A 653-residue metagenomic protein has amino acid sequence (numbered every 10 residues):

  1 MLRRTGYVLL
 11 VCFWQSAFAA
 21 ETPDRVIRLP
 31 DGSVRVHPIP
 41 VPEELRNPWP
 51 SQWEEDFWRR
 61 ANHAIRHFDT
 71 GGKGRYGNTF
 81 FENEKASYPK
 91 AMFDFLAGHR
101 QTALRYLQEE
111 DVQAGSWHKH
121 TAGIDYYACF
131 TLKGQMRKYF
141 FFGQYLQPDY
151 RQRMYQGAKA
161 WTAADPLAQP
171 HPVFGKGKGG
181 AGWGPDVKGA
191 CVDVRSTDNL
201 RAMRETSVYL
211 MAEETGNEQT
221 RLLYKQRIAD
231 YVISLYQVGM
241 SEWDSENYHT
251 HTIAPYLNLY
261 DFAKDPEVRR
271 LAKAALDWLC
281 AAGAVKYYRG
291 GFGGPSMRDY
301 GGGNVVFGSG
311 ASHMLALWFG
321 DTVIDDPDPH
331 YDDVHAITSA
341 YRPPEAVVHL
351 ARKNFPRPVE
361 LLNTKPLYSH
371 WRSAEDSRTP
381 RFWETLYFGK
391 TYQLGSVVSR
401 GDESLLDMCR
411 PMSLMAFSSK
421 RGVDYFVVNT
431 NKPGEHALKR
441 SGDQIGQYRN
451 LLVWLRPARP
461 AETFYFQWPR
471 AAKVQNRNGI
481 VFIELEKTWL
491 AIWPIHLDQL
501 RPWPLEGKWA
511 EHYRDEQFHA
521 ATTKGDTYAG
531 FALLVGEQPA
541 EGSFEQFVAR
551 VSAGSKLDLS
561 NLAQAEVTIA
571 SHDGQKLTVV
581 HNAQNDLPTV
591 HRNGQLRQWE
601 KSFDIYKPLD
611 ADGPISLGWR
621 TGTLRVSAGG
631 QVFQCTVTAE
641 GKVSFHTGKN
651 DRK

Functional and structural regions predicted by a protein language model:
T5-S16: Bacterial N-terminal signal peptides
E21-T197, M203, D321-K653: Ser/Thr/Asn(+Pro)-rich, low-complexity disordered segments
M92-L96, M136-F141, T206-E213, A254-F262: Short glycine/serine- and small hydrophobic-enriched flexible loop segments
A103-L104, T220-Y224, R269-A272: Solenoid-repeat scaffolds in large eukaryotic assemblies
I124-D125, T197, E242-H249: A glycine-rich, coil/turn loop motif that links secondary-structure elements
A181-C191, A229-D244: Acidic/His metal-coordination segments adjacent to aromatic residues that form catalytic metal sites in metalloenzymes
D193-L210, E214, K225-L235: Active-site-proximal cofactor/substrate-binding loop regions of enzyme domains
N247-T250, L257, P266-Y331: Extended amphipathic alpha-helical segments with heptad-repeat/coiled-coil character used for oligomerization, fusion
